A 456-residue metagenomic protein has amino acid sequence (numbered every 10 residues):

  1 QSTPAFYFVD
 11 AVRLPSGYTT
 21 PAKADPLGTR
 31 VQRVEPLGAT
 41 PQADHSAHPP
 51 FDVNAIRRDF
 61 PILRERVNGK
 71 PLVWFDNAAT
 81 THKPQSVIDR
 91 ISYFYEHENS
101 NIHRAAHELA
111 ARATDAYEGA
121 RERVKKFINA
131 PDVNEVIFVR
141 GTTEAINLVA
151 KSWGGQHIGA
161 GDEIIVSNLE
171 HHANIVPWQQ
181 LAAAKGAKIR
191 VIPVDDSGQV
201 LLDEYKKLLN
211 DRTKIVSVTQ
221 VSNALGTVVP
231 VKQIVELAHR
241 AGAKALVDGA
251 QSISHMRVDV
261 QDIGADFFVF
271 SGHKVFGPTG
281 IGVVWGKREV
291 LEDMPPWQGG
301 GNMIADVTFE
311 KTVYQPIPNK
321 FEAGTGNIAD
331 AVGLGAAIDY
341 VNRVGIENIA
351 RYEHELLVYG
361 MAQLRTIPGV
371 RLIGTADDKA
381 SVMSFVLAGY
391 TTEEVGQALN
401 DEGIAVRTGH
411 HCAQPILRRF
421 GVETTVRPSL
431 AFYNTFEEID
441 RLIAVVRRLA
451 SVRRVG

Functional and structural regions predicted by a protein language model:
Q1-G456: Pyridoxal 5′-phosphate
